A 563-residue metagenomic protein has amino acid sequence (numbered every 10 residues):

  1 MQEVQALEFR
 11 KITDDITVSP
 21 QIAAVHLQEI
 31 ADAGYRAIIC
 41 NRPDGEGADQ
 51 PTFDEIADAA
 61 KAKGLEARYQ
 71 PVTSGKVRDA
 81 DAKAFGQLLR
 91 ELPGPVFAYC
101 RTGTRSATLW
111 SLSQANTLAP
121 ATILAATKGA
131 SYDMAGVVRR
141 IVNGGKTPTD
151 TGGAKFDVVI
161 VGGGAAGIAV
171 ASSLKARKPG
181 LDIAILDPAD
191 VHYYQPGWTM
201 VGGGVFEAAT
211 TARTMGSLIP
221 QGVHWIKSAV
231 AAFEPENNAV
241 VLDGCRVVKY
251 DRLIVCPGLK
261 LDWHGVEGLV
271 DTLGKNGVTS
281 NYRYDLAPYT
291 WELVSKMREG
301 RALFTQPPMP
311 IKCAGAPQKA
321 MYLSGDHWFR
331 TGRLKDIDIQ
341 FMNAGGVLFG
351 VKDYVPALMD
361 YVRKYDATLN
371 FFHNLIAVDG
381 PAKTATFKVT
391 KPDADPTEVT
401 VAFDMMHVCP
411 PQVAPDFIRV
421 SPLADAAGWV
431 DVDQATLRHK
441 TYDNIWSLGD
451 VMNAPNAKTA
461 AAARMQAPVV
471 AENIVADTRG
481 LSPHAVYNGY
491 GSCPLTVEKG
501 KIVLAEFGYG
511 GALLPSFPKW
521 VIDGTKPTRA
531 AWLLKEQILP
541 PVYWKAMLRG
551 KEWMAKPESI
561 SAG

Functional and structural regions predicted by a protein language model:
M1-V96, S111-T151: Cys-dependent protein tyrosine phosphatase-like superfamily
G152-H224, P308-K352, I560-A562: Beta1-alpha1 glycine-rich phosphate/pyrophosphate-binding loop at the start of Rossmann-like nucleotide-binding domains
A154-F156, H224-G332, D393-P396, H407: FAD-binding core/adjacent interface of flavoenzyme oxidoreductases
G180, V223-V240, V248, F329-A427: A Rossmann-like FAD-binding core segment of flavoenzymes
D262-G265, D271-R298, T400-M465: FAD-site-proximal beta/loop scaffold in flavoenzymes
L448-V497, L504-E506: A conserved FAD-binding loop/helix module that cradles the flavin
L504-G563: C-terminal auxiliary extensions adjacent to catalytic cores
